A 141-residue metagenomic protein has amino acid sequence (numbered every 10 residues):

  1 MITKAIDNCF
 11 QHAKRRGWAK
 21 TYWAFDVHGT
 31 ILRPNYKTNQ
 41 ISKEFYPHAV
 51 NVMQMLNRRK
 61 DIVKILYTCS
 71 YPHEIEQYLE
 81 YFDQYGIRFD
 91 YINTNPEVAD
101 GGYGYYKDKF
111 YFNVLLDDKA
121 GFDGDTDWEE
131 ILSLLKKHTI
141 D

Functional and structural regions predicted by a protein language model:
M1-D141: HAD-like aspartate-dependent phosphatase fold
